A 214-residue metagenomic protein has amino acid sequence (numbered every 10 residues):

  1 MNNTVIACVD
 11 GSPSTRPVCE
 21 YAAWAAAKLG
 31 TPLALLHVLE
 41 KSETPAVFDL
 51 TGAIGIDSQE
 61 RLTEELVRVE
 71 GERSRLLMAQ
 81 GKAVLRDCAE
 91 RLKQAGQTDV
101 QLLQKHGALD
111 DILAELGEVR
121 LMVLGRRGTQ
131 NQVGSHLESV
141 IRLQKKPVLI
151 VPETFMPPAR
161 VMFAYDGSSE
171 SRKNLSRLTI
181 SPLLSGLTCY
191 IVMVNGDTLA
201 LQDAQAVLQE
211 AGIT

Functional and structural regions predicted by a protein language model:
M1, S14, E40-E43, T51 (+2 more regions): Structural beta-alpha unit
M1-L66, L143, M156-T214: Small/aliphatic-rich secondary-structure junction motif
D10-G11, L76-L77, Q101, R126-R127 (+1 more regions): A generic structural signal for short
T15-Y21, A27-K28, L102-M156: Gly/Ser-rich helix-loop-strand patches that form or flank binding pockets for ribonucleotide-derived cofactors
A79-K82, N131, S135, S168-R172: Conserved phosphate-coordination/catalytic loops
C88, V140-I141, V148-V151, F163-Y165 (+1 more regions): Long, contiguous hydrophobic alpha-helical segments, chiefly transmembrane helices and signal peptides
A89, G96, Q132-E138, P158-Y165: Acidic/glycine-enriched edge-of-secondary-structure segments
